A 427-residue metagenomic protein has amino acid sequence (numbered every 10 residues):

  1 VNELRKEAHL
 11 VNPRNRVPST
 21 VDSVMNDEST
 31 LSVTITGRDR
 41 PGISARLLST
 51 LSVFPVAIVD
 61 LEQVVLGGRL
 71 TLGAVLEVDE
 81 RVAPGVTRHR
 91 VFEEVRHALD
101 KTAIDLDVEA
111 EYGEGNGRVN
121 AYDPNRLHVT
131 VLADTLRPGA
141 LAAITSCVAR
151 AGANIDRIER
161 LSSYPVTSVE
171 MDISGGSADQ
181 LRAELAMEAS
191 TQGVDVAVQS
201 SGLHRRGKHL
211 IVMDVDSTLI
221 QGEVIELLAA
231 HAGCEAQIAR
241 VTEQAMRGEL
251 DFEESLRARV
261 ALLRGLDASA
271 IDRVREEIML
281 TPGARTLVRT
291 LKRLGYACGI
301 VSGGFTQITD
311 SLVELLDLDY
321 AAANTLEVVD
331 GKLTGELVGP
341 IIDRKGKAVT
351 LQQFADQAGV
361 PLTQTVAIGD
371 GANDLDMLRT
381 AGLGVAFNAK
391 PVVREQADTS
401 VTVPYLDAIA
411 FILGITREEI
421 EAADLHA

Functional and structural regions predicted by a protein language model:
V1-S23: N-terminal amphipathic/basic-hydrophobic helices that include classical n-h-c signal peptides and signal-anchor
V11, V21-K208: A conserved regulatory-domain signal marking ACT and ACT-like small-molecule sensing domains and adjacent regulatory
I43-S44, A140-A142, L219-G222, D374-M377: Short glycine/serine/threonine-rich phosphate/pyrophosphate-binding segments that cradle anionic phosphate groups
L51, G207-E253, R257-A258: Active-site neighborhood of HAD-like aspartate-dependent phosphohydrolases
Y112-N120, V196-H209, T242-L266, K332 (+1 more regions): Long, charged amphipathic helices and adjacent flexible linkers at domain junctions
G175, D216, R285: Active-site pocket-lining segments that scaffold enzyme catalytic pockets across diverse folds
G265-L383, F387-A427: C-terminal cap/substrate-recognition subdomain and adjoining C-terminal extension of metal-dependent phosphatase-like
